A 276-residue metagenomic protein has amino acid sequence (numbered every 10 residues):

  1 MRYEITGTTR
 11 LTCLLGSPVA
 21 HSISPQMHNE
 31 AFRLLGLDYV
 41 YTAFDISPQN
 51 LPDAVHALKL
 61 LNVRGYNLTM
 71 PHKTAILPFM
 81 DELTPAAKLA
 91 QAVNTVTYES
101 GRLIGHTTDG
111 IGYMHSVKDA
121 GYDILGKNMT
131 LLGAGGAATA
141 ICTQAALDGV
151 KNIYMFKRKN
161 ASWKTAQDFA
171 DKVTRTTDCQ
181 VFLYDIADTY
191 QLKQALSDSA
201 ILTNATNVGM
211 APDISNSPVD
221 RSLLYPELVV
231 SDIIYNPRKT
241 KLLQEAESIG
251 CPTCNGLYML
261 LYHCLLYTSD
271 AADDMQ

Functional and structural regions predicted by a protein language model:
Y3-A120: Phosphate/diphosphate ligand-binding glycine-rich loop within oxidoreductases
C13, T42, T130, I153-Y154 (+1 more regions): A structural signal for isolated positions on well-ordered beta-strands in alpha/beta enzyme cores
Y122-K127: Short helix-loop-beta connector
T130-R175, Y190: Glycine-rich phosphate/diphosphate-binding loop of Rossmann-like nucleotide-binding domains
C179-T253: Rossmann-like adenosine-cofactor binding region
Y267-Q276: Single conserved hydrophobic/aromatic residue that forms the stacking wall/gate of nucleotide- or nucleobase-binding
